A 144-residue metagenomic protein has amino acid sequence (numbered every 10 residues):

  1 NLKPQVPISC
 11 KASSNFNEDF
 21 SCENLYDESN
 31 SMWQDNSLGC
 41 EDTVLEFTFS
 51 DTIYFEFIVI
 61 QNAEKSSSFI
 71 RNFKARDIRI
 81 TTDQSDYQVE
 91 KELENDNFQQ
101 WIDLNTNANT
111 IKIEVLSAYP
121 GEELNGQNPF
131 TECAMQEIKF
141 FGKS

Functional and structural regions predicted by a protein language model:
N1-T48, S66, I70, K143-S144: Disordered, acidic Ser/Thr/Pro-rich linker "stalks" and the adjacent N-terminal cap of the next globular domain
N15, L25, I53-E56, D86: Intrinsically disordered, low-complexity N-terminal regions enriched in serine/proline/glycine with scattered basic
L38-V44, E64-S144: Trp- and acidic/polar-enriched beta-sheet ligand-binding modules for extracellular glycan and matrix recognition
L45-F47, E56-I58, I113: Hydrophobic beta-strand segments within beta-rich accessory/binding domains
S50-D51, I58, N105, F130: Generic detector of ordered secondary-structure context
D51-Y54, T110: Secondary-structure boundary elements
I53-S68: A short beta-strand element within beta-rich, extracytoplasmic domains of secreted/secretory-pathway proteins
